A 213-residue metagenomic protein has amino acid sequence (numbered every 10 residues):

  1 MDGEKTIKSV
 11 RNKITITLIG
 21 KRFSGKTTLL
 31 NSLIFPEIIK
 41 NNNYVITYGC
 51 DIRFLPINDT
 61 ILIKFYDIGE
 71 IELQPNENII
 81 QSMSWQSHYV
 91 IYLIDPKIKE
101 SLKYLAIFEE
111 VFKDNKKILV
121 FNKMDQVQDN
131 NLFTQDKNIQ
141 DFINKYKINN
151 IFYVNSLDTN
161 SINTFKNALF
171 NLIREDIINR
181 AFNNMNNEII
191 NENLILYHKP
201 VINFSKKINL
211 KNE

Functional and structural regions predicted by a protein language model:
M1-R180: TRAFAC-class small GTPase G-domain
N155-L157, S161-E213: C-terminal end of P-loop GTPase domains and the immediately downstream helical coupling element
